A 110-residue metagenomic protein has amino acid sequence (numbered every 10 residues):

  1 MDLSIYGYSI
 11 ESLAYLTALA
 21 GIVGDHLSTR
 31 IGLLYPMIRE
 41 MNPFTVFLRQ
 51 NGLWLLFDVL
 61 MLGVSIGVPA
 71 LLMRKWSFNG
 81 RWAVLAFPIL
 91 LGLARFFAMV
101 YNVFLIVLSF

Functional and structural regions predicted by a protein language model:
M1-F110: Hydrophobic alpha-helical segments at protein termini of multi-pass membrane proteins
